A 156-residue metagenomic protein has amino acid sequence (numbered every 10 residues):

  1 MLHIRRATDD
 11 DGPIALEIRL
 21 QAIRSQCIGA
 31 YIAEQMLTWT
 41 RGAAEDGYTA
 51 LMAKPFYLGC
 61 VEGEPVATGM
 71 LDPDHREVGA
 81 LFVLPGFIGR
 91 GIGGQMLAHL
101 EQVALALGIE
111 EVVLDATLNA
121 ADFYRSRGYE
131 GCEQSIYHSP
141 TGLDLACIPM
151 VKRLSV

Functional and structural regions predicted by a protein language model:
M1-H3: Extreme N-terminal starter segment of soluble prokaryotic enzymes
R6-G12, E17-G86, L97-H99, V103 (+2 more regions): Acetyl-CoA-dependent GNAT
G91: Conserved G/P- and acidic residue-centered "switch" motifs that form tight phosphate/ATP-binding loops in soluble
M96, A120-F123: Conserved short alpha-helix immediately C-terminal to the canonical SAM/SAH-binding motif I of Rossmann-like
A104-T117: Conserved GNAT acetyl-CoA-binding A-motif
L114-N119, R127, Y137-V156: C-terminal "cap" of GNAT-fold acetyltransferases
G131-E133: A secondary-structure capping/hinge motif
